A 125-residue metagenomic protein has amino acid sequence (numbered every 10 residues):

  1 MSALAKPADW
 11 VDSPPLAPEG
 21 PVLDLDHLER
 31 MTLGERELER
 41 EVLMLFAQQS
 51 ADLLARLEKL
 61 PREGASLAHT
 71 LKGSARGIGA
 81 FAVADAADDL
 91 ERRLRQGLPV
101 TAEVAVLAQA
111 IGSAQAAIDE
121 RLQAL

Functional and structural regions predicted by a protein language model:
M1-G20, L125: Intrinsically disordered or compositionally simple regulatory linkers and C-terminal tails in signal-transduction
D9-V11, R36, G73: Short alpha-helical transmembrane interface motifs in multi-pass membrane proteins
P21-T70, G77, V100-L122: Long, amphipathic alpha-helical coiled-coil segments characteristic of histidine-phosphotransfer scaffolds
D89-E91, L98, A102: Short alpha-helical "patches" and their helix-cap loops
R92-R95, D119, Q123: Two-component transmitter module helix at the DHp-CA junction of histidine kinases
